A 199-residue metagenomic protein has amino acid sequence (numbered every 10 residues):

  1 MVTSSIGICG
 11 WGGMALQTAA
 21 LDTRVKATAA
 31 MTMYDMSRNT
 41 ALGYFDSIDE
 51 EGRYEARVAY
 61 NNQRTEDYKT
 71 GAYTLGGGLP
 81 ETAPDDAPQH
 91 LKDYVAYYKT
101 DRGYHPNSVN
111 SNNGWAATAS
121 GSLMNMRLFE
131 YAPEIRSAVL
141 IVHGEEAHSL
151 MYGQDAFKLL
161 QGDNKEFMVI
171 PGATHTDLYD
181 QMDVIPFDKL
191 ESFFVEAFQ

Functional and structural regions predicted by a protein language model:
M1-G10, V139: Alpha/beta-hydrolase fold nucleophile elbow
I6-I8, A29-T32, I170: Alpha/beta-hydrolase-fold catalytic nucleophile elbow
L16-K99: Alpha/beta-hydrolase-fold enzymes
Y44, N113-Y131: Active-site nucleophile elbow and catalytic-triad environment of alpha/beta-hydrolase enzymes
I135, I141-H143: Short beta-strand/loop motif that positions the catalytic acidic residue of the alpha/beta-hydrolase fold
G144-A147, G172-T174: Acidic beta-to-alpha connecting loop that harbors the catalytic carboxylate
E145-E166: Conserved loop-alpha-helix segment in the C-terminal half of the alpha/beta-hydrolase fold that carries the catalytic
P171-Q199: Catalytic active-site module of serine/aspartate enzymes centered on a nucleophile-bearing elbow/loop
